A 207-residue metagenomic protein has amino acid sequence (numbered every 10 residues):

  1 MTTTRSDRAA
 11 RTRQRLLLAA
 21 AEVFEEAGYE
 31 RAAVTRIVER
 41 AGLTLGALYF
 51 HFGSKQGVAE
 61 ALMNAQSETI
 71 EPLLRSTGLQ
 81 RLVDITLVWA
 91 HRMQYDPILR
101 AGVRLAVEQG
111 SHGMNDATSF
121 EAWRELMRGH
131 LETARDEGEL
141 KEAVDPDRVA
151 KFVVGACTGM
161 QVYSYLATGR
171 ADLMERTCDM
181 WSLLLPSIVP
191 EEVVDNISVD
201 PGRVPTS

Functional and structural regions predicted by a protein language model:
M1-A27, R31-L43, G53-E60, L73: Basic, helix-initiating cap at the start of DNA-binding domains
G46: Key DNA-contact positions within bacterial/archaeal DNA-binding proteins
E60-A61, Q161: Short, Lys/Arg-enriched C-terminal cap helix and immediately downstream tail that follows
A61, I70-L99, A150: Hydrophobic alpha-helical connector segments
A65-Q66, G102-G110, S198-P201: Short linear capping/connector segments at secondary-structure termini
Q80, D84, V88-R92, R124-E125 (+2 more regions): C-terminal peripheral helix-coil segments that are non-catalytic and often amphipathic
A90-L140: Short secondary-structure transition hinges
E142-Y163, L173-P186, R203: Hydrophobic alpha-helical segments that form the core of small-molecule binding pockets and/or dimer interfaces
